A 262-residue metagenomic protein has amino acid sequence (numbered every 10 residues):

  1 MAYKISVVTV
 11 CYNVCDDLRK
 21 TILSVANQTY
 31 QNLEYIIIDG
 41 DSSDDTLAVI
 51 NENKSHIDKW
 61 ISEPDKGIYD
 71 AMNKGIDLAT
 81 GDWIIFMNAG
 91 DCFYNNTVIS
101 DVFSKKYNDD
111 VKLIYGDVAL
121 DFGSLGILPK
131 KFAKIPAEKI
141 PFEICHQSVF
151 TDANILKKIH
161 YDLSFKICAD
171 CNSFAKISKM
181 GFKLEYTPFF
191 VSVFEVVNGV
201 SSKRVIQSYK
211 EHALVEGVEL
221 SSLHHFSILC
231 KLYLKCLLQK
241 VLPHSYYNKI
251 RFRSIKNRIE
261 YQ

Functional and structural regions predicted by a protein language model:
M1-N27: N-proximal low-complexity "stem/linker" segments adjacent to membrane-targeting elements
R19-L23, L47-N51, N73, G81 (+2 more regions): Short alpha-helix within the catalytic core of nucleotide-sugar-dependent glycosyltransferases
Q31, D39-A48, N88: A conserved acidic beta->alpha catalytic loop
S62-A79: Glycine-rich, basic loop-to-helix element that forms the pyrophosphate-binding segment of sugar-nucleotide handling
I84: Short aromatic/hydrophobic "clamp" motif used to bind/position activated sugar donors
C92, N96-I127: Conserved donor NDP-sugar-binding/catalytic core segment of glycosyltransferases
I127-E211, V215: Conserved nucleotide-sugar donor-binding catalytic segment
V218-Q262: Membrane-proximal basic amphipathic "stem/tether" segments
